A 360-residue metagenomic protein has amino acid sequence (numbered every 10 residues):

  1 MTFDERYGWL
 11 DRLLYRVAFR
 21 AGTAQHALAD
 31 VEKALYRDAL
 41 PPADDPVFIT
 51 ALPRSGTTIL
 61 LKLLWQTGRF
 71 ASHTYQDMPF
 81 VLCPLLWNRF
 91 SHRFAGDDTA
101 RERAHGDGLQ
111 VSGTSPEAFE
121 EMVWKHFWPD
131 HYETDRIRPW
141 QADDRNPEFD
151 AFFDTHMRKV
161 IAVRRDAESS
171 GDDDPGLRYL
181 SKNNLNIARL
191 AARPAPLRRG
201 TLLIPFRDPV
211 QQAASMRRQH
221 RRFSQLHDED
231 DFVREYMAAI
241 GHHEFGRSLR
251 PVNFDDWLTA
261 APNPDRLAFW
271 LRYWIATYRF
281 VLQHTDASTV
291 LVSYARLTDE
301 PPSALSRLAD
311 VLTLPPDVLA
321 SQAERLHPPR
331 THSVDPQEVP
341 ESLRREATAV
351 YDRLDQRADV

Functional and structural regions predicted by a protein language model:
M1-P41, R217-V360: PAPS-dependent sulfotransferases, especially Golgi type II membrane carbohydrate sulfotransferases
D44-P46: Pre-Walker A (Motif I) flank of P-loop NTPase domains
T50-A51, K182: The Walker A (P-loop) glycine that initiates the GxxxxGKT/S ATP-binding motif of P-loop NTPases
R54-S55: ATP-binding Walker
T58-A71: A conserved segment at the C-terminal end of the G1
Q76-L180: PAPS-dependent sulfation machinery
R178-K182, L291-S293: Short catalytic-loop micro-motif centered on adjacent basic/acidic residues
K182-N184, R193-R218: Conserved phosphate-donor/acceptor-positioning beta-strand/loop module used by diverse small-molecule
